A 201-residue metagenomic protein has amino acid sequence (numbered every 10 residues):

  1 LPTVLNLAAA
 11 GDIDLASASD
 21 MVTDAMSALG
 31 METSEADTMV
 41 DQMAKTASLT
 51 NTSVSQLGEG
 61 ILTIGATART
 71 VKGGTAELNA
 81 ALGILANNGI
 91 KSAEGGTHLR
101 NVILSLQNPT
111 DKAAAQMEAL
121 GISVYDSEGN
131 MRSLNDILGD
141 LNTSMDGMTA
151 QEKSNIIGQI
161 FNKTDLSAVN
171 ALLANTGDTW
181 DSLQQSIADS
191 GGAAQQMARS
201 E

Functional and structural regions predicted by a protein language model:
P2-L29: Carboxylate/His-rich catalytic cores and anion/metal-binding grooves
M26, T33-L106, D111-M131, N142-E201: Amphipathic/coiled-coil alpha-helical interface segments used for membrane interaction or oligomeric assembly
I137-D140: Charge-rich, solvent-exposed alpha-helical interaction surfaces
